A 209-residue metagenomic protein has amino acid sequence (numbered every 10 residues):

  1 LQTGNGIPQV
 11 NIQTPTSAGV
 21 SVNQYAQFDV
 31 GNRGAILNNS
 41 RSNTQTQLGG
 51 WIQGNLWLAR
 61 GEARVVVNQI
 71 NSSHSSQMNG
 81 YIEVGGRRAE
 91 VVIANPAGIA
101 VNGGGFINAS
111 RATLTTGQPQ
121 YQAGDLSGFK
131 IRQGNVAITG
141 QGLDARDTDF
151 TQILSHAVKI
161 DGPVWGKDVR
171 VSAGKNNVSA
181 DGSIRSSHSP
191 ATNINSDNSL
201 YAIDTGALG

Functional and structural regions predicted by a protein language model:
L1-G209: Solvent-exposed adhesion/ligand-recognition segments of exported proteins
